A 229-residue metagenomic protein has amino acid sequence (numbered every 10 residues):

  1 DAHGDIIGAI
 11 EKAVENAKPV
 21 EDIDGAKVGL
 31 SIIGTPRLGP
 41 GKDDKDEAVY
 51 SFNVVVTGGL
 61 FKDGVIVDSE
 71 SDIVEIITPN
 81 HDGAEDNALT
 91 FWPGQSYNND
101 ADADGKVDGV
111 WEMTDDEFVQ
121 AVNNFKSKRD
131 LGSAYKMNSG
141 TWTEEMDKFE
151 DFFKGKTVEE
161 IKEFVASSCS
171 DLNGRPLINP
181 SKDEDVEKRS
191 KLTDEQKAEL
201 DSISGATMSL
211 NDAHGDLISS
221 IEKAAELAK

Functional and structural regions predicted by a protein language model:
D1-A26, I32-K229: Active-site- and interface-proximal helix/loop "cap" or "latch" segments in soluble metabolic and energy-transducing
